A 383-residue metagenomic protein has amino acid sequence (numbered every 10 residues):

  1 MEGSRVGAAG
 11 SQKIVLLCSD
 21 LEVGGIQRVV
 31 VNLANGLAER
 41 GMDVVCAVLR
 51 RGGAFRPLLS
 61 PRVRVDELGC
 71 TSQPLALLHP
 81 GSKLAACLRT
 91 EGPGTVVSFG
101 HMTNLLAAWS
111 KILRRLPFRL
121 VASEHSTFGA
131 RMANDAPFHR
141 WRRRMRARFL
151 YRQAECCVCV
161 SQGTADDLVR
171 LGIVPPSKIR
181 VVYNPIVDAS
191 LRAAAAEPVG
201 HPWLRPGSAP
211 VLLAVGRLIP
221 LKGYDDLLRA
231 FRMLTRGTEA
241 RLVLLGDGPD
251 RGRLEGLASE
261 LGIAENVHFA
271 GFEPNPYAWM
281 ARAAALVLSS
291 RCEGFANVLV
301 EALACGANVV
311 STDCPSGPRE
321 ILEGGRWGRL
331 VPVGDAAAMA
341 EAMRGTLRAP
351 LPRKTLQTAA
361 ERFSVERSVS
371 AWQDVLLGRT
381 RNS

Functional and structural regions predicted by a protein language model:
L16-G24, R28-N32, G36-A76, P249: N-terminal strand-loop element at the rim of the active site of nucleotide-sugar-dependent glycosyltransferases
Q27-N32, P210-M233, P249-G256, A337: A conserved mid-protein helix/loop that constitutes part of the nucleotide-sugar donor-binding site
L78-S82, R119, F128-Q153, D166: Nucleotide-sugar donor phosphate/pyrophosphate-binding loop at the beta->alpha transition of glycosyltransferases
S98-L106, E124: Short His-centered aromatic/hydrophobic patch
R152-V181, I186-S190: A short, active-site helix/loop in glycosyltransferases that binds the activated sugar's phosphate group
F272, R291: Aromatic "clamp/platform" in nucleotide-sugar-dependent glycosyltransferases that forms part of the donor/acceptor
N308-T312: Short hydrophobic beta-strand element within catalytic cores of glycosyltransferases and related nucleotide-activated
E323-A336, R344-P350: Conserved acidic donor-binding segment of nucleotide-sugar-dependent glycosyltransferases
